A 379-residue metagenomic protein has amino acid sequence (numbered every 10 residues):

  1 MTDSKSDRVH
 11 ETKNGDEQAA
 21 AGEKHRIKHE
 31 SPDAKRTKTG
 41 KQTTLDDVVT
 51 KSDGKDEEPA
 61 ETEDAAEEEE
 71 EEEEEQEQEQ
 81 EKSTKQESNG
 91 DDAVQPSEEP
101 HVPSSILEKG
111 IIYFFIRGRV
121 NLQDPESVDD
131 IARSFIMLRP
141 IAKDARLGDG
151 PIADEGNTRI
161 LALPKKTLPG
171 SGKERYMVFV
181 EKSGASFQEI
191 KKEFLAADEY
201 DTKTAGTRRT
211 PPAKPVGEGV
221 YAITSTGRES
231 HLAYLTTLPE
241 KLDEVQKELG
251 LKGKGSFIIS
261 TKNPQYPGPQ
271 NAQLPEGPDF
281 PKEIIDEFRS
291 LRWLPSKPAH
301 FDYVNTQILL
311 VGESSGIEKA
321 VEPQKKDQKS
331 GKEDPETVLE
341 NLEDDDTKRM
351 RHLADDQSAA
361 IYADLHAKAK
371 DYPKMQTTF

Functional and structural regions predicted by a protein language model:
M1-F115, P373-F379: Coiled-coil-based assembly segments and adjacent low-complexity tails used as scaffolding interfaces in eukaryotic
D3, D7, D16, D33 (+20 more regions): Acidic-enriched, low-complexity/disordered segments with a strong bias for Aspartate over Glutamate
R8, R26, R36, R117-R119 (+9 more regions): Arginine residue identity/basic-tract feature
E11, E17, E23, E30 (+23 more regions): Glutamate identity and glutamate-enriched acidic tracts
D64, E68-A205: Acidic, serine/threonine- and proline-rich intrinsically disordered low-complexity regions
R208-F379: A eukaryote-biased signal for long
